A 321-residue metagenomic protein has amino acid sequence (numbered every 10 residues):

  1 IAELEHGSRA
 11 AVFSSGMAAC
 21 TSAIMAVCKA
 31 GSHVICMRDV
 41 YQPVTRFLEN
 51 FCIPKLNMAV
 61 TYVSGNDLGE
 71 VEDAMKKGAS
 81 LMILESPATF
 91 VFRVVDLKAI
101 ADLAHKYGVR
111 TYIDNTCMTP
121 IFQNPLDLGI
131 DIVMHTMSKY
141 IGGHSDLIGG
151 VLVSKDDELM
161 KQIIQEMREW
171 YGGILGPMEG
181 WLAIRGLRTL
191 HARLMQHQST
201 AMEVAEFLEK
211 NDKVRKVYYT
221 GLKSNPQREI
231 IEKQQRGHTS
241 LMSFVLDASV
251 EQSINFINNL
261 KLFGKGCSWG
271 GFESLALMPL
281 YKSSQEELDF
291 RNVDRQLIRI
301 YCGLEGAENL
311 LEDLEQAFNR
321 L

Functional and structural regions predicted by a protein language model:
L4, L208-D212, L260: Acidic-histidine catalytic/liganding microenvironments
S8, I148, A183-G186, H238-M242 (+1 more regions): Short amphipathic alpha-helical segments
R9-K213, Y218: Conserved PLP-enzyme active-site core in the AAT-like
E49-N50, D73, K77, R193 (+2 more regions): PLP-dependent enzyme catalytic core of the Aspartate aminotransferase-like
Y171, L260-S268, A317-L321: A common structural junction motif
V214-I298, C302: Conserved C-terminal alpha-helix-loop-beta "cap" of PLP-dependent enzymes that closes/shapes the active-site mouth
